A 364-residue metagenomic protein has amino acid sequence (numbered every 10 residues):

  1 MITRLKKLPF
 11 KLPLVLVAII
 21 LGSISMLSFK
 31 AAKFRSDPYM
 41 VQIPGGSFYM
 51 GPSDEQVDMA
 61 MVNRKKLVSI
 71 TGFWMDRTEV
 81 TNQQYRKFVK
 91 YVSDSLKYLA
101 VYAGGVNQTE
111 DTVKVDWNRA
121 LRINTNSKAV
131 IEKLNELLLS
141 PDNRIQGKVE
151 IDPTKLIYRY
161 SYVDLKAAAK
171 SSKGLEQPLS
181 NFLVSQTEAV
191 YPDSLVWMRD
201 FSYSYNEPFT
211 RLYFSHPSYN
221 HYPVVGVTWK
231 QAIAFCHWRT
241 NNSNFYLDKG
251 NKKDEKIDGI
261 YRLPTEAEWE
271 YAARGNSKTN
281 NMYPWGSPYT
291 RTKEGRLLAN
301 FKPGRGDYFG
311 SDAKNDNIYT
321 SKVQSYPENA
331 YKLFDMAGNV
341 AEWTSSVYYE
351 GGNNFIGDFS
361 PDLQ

Functional and structural regions predicted by a protein language model:
M1-Y39, A272: Bacterial Sec-dependent N-terminal signal peptides
K7-L8, L12, K133, G295-L297: Intrinsic disorder/low-complexity segments enriched in polar/small residues
L8, P13, A31-F34, M59-M61 (+5 more regions): Sterically constrained small-residue positions within well-ordered secondary structures of folded domains
K30, Q42-I43, Y49, D54 (+2 more regions): Functional-site microenvironments in short loops/helix caps that host divalent-cation chemistry
F34-F214, N220-T240, G338: A short glycine-rich, aromatic-capped structural motif
